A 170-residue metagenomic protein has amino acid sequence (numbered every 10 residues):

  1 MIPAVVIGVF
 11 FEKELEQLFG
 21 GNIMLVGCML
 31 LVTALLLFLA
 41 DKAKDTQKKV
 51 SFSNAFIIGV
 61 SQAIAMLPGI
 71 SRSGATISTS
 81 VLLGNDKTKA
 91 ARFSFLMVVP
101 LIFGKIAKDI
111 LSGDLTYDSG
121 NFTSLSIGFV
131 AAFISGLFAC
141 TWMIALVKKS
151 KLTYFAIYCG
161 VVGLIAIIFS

Functional and structural regions predicted by a protein language model:
M1-S170: Multi-pass membrane proteins that catalyze or facilitate reactions on polyprenyl-/lipid-phosphate substrates and their
